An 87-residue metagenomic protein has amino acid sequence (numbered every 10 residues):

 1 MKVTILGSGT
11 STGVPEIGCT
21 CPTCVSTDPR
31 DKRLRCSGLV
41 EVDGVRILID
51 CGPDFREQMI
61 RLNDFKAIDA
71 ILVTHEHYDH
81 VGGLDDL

Functional and structural regions predicted by a protein language model:
M1-R61: Conserved beta-strand hairpin/beta-sheet module of binuclear metal-dependent hydrolase folds, prominently
R46-I47, G52-L87: Active-site metal-binding motif and surrounding structural segment of the metallo-beta-lactamase
